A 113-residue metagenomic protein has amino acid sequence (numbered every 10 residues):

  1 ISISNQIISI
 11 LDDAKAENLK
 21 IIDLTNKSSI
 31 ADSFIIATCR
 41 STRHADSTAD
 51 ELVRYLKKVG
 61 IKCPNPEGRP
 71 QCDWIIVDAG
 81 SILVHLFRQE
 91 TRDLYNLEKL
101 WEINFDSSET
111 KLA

Functional and structural regions predicted by a protein language model:
I1-I30, R40-I75, Q89-D93, L100-A113: Polybasic/polar functional segments that serve as interface/processing modules
I36-T38: Short hydrophobic/aromatic beta-strand micro-patches that form the beta-sheet surface supporting nucleotide- or nucleic
V77-A79: Active-site beta-strand termini and strand-to-loop segments that position acidic
